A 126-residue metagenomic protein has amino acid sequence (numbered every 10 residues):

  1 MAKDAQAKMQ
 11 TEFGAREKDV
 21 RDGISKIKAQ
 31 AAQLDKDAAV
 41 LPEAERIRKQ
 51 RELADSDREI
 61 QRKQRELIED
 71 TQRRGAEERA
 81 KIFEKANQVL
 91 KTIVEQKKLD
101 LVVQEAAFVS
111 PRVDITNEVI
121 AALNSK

Functional and structural regions predicted by a protein language model:
M1-E105: Amphipathic alpha-helical segments
A107-V109: Solvent-exposed loop/turn segments at secondary-structure junctions within structured extracellular/periplasmic domains
R112-V113: Small/polar-residue-enriched beta-strand and adjacent coil segments characteristic of outer-membrane beta-barrel
T116: Short beta-strand-centered segments that line the small-molecule binding cleft or hinge of alpha/beta clamshell
